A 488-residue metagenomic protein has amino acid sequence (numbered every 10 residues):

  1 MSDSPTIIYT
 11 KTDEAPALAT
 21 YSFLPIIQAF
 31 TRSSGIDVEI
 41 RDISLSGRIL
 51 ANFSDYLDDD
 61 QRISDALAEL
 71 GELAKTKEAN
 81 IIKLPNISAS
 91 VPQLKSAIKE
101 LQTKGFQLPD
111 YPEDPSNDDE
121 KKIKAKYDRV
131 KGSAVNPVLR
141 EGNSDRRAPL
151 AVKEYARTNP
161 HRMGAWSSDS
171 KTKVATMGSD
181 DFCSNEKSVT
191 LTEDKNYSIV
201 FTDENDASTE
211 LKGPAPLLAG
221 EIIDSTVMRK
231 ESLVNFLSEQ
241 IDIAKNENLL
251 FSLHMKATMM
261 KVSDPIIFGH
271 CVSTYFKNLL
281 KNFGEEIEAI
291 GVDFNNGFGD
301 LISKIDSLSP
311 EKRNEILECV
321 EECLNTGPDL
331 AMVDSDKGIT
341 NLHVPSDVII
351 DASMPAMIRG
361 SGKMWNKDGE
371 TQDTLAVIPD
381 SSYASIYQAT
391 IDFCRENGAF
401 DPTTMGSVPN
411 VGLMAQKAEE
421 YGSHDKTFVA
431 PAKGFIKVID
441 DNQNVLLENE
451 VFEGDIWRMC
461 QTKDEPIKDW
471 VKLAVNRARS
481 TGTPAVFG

Functional and structural regions predicted by a protein language model:
M1-S2: Intrinsically disordered, low-complexity segments
I8, P16, Y21-G269, K277-G488: Extended, well-ordered protein cores
